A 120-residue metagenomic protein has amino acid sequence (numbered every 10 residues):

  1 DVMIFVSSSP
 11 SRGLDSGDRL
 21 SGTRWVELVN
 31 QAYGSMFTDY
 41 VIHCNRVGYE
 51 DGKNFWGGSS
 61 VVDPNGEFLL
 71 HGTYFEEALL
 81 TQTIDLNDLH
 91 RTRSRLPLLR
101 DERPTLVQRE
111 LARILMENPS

Functional and structural regions predicted by a protein language model:
D1-L80: CN hydrolase (nitrilase-like) catalytic-core segments centered on the catalytic cysteine and neighboring Lys/Glu
R19, Y49, S60, I84-D88 (+1 more regions): A sequence-level detector of short, solvent-exposed, charge-rich linear segments
E76-R95: A short, polar/charged loop-to-alpha-helix boundary motif
L89-S120: Cysteine/selenocysteine-centered motifs that mediate thiol-based redox chemistry or coordinate metal-sulfur cofactors
